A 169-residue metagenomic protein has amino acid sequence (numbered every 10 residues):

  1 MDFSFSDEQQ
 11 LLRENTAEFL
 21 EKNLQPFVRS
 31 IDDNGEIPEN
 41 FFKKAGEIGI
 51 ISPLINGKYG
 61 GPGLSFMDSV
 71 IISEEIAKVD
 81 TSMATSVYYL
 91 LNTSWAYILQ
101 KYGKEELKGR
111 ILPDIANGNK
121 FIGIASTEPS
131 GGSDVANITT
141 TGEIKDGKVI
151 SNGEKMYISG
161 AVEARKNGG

Functional and structural regions predicted by a protein language model:
M1-E8: Intrinsic disorder at enzyme termini
Q9, L20, G49, N56 (+4 more regions): Buried hydrophobic positions in well-ordered alpha/beta secondary-structure cores of metabolic enzymes
Q25-E36: C-terminal helix-coil-helix/basic helical segment that borders enzyme active sites and/or dimer interfaces and provides
E47-G109, P113-G118, G160-K166: Internal helix-loop-helix
G118-S126: A short, Trp-centered hydrophobic/proline-enriched beta-strand micro-motif
S130-I138: Active-site-adjacent elements of ketosynthase-type condensing enzymes
T140-E143: A structural signal for short hydrophobic beta-strand segments in well-ordered beta-sheet cores
K148, N152-G169: A short core secondary-structure module
